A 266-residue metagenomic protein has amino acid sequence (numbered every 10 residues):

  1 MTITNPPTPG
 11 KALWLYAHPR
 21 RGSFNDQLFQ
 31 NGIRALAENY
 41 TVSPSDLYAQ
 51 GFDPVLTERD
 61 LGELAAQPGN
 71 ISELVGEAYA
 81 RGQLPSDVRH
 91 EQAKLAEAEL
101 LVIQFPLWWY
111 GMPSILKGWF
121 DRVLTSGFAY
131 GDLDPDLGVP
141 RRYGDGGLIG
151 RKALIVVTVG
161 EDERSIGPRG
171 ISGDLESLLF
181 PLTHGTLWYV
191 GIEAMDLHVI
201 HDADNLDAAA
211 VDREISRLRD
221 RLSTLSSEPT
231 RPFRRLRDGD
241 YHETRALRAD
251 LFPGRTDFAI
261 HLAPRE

Functional and structural regions predicted by a protein language model:
T2-D132, R217-E266: N-terminal beta1-alpha1-beta2 submodule of the flavodoxin-like/Rossmannoid cofactor-binding fold
N39-V42, E97-A98, R151, G185-E193: A structural motif corresponding to the C-terminal end of an alpha-helix and its immediate exit/capping segment
P54, E58, H201-A210: Conserved catalytic loop of SAM-dependent methyltransferase domains
W108-Y110, G160-E163, A203: Short, catalytically relevant binding-site loops at active-site mouths
G131-W188: Short, glycine-/small-residue-rich phosphate/pyrophosphate-handling segment
V157, E161-P168, E176, D207-T224: Short, electropositive alpha-helical surface patch
L197-H198: Beta-strand-loop-alpha "switch" segments that mediate conformational coupling across diverse proteins
